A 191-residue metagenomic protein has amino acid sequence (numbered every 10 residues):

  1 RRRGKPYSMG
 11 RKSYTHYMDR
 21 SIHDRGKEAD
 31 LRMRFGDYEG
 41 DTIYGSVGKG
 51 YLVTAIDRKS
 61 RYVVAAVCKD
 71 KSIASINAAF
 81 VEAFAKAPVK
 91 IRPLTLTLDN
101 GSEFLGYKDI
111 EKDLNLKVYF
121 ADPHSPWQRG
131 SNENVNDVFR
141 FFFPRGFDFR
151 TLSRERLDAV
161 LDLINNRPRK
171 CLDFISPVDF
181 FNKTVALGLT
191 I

Functional and structural regions predicted by a protein language model:
R1-T54: Mobile-element integrase/transposase regions, centering on the N-terminal DNA-binding/Zn-coordinating module
D41, A55, R61, F80 (+4 more regions): Mobile genetic element proteins and their domesticated derivatives, centered on retroelements and DNA transposons
G45-G48, A65-K90: Active-site beta-loop-alpha junctions of metal-dependent nucleic acid enzymes, especially the RNase H-like/DDE
G48-G50, R58-V63: Coil-to-beta-strand transition motifs
R61-A66, F120, R145-F147: Short small-residue beta-strand/loop micro-motif enriched in glycine and branched aliphatics
S72, V89, P93-L96, N100 (+1 more regions): Conserved, well-structured core segments that form or line functional sites
L98-N100, L105-K108, D113, F120-F142 (+1 more regions): RNase H-like two-metal-ion nuclease catalytic core shared by retroviral integrases and related mobile-element nucleases
R145-I191: C-terminal domain-tail junction helix/linker
